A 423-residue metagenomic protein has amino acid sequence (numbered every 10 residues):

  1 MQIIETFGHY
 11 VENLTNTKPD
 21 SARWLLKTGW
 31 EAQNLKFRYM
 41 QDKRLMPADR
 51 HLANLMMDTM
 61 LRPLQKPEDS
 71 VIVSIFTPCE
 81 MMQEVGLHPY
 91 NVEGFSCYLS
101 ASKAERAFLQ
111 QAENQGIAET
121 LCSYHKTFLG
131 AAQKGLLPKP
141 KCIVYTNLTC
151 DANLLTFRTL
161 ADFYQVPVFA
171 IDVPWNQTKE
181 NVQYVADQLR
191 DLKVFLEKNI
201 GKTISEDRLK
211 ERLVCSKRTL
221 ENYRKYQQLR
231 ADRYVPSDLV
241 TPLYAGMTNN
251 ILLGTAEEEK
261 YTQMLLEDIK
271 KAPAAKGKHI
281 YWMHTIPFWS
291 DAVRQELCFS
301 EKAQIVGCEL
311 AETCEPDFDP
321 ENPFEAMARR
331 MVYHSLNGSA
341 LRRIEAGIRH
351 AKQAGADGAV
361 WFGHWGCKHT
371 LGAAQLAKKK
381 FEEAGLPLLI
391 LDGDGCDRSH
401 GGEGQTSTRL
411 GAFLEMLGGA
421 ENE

Functional and structural regions predicted by a protein language model:
Q2-D69, R190, V194-D317, L336: A charged, amphipathic alpha-helical module
H51-T120, L129-Q133: An N-terminal, globular interaction/scaffold subdomain
V71-E80, N147-N153, M283-S290, W365-G372: Gly/Ser/Thr-rich loops at beta-strand to alpha-helix junctions that form or flank small-molecule/cofactor-binding
I75-F76, M81-Q111, G277, Y281-K352: Redox- and metal-dependent alpha/beta enzyme cores, enriched for Fe-S-associated oxidoreductases and cofactor-handling
Q115-Q133, L336-R349: Glycine-rich, highly charged phosphate/nucleotide-binding loops
K126-F195: Acidic/His-rich segments in extracytoplasmic proteins that coordinate ligands and/or metal ions
Q295-E309, P320-R330, H334, S339-E423: Hydrophobic alpha/beta core scaffold segments
